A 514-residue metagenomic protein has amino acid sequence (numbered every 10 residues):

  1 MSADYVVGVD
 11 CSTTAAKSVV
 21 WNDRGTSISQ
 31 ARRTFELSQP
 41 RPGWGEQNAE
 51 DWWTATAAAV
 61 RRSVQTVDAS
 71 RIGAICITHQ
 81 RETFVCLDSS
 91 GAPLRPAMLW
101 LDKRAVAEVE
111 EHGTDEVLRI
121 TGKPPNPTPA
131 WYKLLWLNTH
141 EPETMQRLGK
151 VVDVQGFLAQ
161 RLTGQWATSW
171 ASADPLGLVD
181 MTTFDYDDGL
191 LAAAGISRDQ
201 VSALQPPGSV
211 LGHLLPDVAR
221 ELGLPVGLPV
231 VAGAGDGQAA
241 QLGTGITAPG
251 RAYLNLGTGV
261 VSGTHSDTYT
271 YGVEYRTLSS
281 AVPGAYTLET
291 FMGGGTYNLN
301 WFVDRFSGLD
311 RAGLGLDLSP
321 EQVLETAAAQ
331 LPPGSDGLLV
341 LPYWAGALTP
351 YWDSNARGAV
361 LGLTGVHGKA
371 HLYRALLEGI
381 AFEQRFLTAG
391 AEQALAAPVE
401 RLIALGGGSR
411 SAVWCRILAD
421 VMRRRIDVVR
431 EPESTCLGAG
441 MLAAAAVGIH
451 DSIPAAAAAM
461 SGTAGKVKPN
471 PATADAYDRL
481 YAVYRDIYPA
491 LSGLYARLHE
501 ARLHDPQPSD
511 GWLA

Functional and structural regions predicted by a protein language model:
M1-P96, R119, R147, S202-A203 (+6 more regions): N-terminal glycine/serine-rich phosphate-binding loop of ATP-dependent small-molecule kinases, especially carbohydrate
V7-G8, E110-P127, Y132-A167, G177-D188 (+3 more regions): Active-site core segments that coordinate phosphate-bearing ligands/cofactors across diverse enzyme families
S18-V20, G25, I75, D102 (+3 more regions): Conserved small-residue
G25, N48, I75, D102 (+3 more regions): Residue-level signal for inorganic ion chemistry
R33-T34, W100, G293: A generic structural motif
W44, W52-W53, W100, W136 (+2 more regions): Signature tryptophan residues that serve as conserved aromatic anchors
R61-W100, P124-T128, A159-D180, A203-P206 (+1 more regions): Short beta-strand-loop/turn "lid" adjacent to the catalytic site in phosphate-handling enzymes
D68-R71, S197-Q200, A381, P398: Short loop/turn motifs at secondary-structure junctions
